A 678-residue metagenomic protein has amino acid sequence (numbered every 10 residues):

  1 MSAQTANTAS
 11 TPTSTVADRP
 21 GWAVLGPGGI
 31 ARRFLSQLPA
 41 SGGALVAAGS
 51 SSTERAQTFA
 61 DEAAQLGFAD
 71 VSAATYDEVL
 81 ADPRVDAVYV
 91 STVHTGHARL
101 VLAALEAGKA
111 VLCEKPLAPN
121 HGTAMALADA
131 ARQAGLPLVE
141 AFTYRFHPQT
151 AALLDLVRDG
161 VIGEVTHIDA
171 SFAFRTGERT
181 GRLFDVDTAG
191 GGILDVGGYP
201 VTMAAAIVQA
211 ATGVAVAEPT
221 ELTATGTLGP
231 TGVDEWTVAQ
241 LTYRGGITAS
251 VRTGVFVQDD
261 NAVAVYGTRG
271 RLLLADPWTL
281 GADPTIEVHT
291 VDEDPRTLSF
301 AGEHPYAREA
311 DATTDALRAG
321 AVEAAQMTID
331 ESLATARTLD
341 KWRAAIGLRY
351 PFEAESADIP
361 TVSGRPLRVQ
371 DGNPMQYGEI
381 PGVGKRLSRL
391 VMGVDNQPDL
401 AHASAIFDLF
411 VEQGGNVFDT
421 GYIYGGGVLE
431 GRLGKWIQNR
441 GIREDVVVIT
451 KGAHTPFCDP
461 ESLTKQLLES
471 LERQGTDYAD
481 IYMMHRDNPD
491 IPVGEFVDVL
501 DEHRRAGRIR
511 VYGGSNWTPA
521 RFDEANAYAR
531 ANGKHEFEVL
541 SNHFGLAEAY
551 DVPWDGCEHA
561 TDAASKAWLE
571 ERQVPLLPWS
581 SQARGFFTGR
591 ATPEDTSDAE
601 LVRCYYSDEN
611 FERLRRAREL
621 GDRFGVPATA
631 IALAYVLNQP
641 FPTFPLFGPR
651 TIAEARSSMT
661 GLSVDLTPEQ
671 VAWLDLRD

Functional and structural regions predicted by a protein language model:
M1-L66: N-terminal Rossmann-like dinucleotide-binding module
M1-T15, A87-Y89, D315-Q376: C-terminal helix-rich "cap/oligomerization" subdomain common to oxidoreductases
S2-A3, T202-L280, T313-A316, D340 (+2 more regions): Contiguous beta-strand/loop segments that form the cofactor/metal-binding neighborhood of enzyme cores
R19, G267-R337, P351: C-terminal glycine/acidic-rich active-site capping loop/insertion
A87, V93-H94, A98-R145: Beta-strand-loop-alpha-helix segment that lines the small-molecule cofactor/substrate pocket of alpha/beta enzymes
F146-L222, G229: Predominantly a Rossmann-like dinucleotide-binding segment in NAD(P)-dependent oxidoreductases
A239, D487, I491-D678: Beta/alpha (TIM)-barrel catalytic core signal, keyed to glycine-rich beta->alpha loops juxtaposed to Asp/Glu that bind
S356-V446, R505: N-terminal binding-site loop/beta-alpha segment at the start of enzyme catalytic domains that lines or forms
